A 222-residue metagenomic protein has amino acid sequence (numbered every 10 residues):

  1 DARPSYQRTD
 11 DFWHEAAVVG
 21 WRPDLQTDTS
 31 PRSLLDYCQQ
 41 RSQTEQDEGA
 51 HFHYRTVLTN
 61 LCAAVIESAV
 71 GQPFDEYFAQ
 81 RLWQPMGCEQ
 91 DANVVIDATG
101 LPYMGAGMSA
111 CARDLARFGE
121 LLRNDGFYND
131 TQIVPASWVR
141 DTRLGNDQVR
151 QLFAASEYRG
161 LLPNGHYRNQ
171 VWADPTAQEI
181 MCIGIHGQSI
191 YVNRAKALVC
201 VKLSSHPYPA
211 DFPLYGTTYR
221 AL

Functional and structural regions predicted by a protein language model:
D1-M86, A112-G126: Active-site-adjacent helix/loop patches that line small-molecule binding or acyl-intermediate pockets
A2-P4, T59, L101-P102, L122 (+2 more regions): Solvent-exposed loop/turn segments at secondary-structure junctions within structured extracellular/periplasmic domains
E45-Y54, L101-S109, C182-I185: Solvent-exposed loop and edge beta-strand segments that line ligand/cofactor-binding and catalytic clefts
E76-Q84, V94, Q132-R140: Beta-strand segments within the central parallel beta-sheet cores of soluble alpha/beta enzyme folds
R81-A112: Mid-domain, small-residue-enriched loop/turn segments at the edges of structured enzyme/sensor domains
E89-A92, R140-V199, P209: Active-site Gly/Thr loop motif
E120, G126-D147: Active-site/pore-lining binding-face segments in mid-to-C-terminal subdomains
A210-L222: Short, gly/Ser/Thr-rich active-site loops of penicillin-recognizing serine hydrolases
